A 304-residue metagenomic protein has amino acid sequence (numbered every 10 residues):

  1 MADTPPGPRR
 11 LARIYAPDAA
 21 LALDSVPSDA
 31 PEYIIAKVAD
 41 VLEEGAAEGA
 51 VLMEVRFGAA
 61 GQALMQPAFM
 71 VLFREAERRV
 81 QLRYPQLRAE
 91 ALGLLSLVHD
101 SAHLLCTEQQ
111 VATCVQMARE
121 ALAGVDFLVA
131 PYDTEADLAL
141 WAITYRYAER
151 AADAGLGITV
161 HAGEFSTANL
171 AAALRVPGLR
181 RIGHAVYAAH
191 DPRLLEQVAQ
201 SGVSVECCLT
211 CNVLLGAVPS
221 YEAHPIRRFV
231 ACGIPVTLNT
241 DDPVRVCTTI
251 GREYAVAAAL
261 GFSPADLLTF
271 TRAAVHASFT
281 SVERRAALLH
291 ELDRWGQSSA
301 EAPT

Functional and structural regions predicted by a protein language model:
M1-L156, A162-A172, V176, R181 (+2 more regions): Metal-cofactor-binding active-site regions of metalloenzymes
